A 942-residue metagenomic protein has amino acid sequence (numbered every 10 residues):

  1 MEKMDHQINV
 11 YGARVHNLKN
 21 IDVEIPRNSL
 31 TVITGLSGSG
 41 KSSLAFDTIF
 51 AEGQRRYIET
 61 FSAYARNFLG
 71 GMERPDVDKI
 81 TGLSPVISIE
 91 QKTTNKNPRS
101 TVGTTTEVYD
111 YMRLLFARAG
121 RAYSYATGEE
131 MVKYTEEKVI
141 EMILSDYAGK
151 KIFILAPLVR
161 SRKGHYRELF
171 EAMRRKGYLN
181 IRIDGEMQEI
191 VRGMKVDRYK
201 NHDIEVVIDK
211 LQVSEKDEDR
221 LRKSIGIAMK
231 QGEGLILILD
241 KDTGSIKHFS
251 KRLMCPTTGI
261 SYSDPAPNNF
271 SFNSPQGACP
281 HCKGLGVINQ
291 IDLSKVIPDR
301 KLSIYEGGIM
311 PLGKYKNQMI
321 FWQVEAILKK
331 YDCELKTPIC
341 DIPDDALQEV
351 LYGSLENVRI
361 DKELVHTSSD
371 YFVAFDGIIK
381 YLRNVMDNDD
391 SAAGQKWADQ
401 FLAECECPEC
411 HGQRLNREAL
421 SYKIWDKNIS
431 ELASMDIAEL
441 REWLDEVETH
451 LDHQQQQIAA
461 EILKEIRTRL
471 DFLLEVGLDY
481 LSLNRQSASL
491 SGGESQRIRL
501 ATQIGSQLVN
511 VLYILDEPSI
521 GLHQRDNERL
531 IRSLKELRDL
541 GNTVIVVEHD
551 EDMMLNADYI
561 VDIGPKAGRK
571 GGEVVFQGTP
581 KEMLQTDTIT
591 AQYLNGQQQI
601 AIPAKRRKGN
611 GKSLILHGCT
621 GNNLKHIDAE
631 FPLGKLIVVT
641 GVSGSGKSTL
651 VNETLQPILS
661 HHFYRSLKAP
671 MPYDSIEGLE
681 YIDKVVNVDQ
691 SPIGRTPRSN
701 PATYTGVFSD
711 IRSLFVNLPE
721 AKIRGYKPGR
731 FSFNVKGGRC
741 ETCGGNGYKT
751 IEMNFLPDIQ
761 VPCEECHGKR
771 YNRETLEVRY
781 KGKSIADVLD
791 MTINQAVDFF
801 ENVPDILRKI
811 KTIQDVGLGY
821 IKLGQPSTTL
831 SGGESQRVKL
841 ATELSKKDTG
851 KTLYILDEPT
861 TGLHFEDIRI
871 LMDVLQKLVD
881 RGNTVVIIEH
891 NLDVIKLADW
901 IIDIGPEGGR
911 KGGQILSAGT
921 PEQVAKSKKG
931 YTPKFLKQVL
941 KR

Functional and structural regions predicted by a protein language model:
M1-R942: Conserved phosphate-binding elements of NTP-dependent enzyme cores
